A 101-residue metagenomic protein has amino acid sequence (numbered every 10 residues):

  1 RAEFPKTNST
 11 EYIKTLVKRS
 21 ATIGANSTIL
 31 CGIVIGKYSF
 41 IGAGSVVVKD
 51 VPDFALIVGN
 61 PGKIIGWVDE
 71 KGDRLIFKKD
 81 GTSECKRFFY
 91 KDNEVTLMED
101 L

Functional and structural regions predicted by a protein language model:
R1-I33: Flexible, glycine/small-residue-enriched loop-and-beta-strand segment within the central core of proteins
R1-T7, I33, Y38, D53-A55 (+1 more regions): Terminal amphipathic alpha-helical/low-complexity segments used for targeting or macromolecular assembly
S27-I29, S45-V47, G62: Short coil-to-beta-strand initiation/turn motif
